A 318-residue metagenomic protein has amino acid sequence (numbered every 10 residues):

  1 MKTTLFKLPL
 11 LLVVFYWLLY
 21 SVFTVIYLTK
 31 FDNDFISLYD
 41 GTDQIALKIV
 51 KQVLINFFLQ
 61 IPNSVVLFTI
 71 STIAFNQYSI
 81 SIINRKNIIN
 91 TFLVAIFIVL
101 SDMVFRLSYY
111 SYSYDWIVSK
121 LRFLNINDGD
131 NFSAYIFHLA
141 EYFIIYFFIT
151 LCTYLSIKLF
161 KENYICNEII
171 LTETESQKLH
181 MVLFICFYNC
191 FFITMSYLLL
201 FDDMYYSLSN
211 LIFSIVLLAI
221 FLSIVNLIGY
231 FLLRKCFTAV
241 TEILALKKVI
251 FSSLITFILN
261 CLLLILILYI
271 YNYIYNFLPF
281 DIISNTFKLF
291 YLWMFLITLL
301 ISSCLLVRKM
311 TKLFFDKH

Functional and structural regions predicted by a protein language model:
M1-T4, K317: Positively charged n-region of N-terminal signal peptides that target proteins for export
L5-D34, K48-S79, N87-S119, S133-N163 (+2 more regions): Alpha-helical transmembrane segments and immediately adjacent membrane-interfacial amphipathic helices
D34-A46, L121-L124: Extracytoplasmic/periplasmic ligand-binding sensor domains of two-pass membrane signal-transduction receptors
L124-D128, N210: Secretory targeting signals
E168-I170: Hydrophobic alpha-helical transmembrane segments of small proteolipidic membrane proteins, enriched in energy-coupled
